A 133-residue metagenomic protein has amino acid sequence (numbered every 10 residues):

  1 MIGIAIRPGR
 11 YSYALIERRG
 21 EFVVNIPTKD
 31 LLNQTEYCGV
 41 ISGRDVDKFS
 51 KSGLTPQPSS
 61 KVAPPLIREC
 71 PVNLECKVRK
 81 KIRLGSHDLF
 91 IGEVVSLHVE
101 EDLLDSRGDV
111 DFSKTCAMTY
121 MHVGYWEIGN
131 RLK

Functional and structural regions predicted by a protein language model:
M1-K133: Basic, polyanion-binding surface patches
